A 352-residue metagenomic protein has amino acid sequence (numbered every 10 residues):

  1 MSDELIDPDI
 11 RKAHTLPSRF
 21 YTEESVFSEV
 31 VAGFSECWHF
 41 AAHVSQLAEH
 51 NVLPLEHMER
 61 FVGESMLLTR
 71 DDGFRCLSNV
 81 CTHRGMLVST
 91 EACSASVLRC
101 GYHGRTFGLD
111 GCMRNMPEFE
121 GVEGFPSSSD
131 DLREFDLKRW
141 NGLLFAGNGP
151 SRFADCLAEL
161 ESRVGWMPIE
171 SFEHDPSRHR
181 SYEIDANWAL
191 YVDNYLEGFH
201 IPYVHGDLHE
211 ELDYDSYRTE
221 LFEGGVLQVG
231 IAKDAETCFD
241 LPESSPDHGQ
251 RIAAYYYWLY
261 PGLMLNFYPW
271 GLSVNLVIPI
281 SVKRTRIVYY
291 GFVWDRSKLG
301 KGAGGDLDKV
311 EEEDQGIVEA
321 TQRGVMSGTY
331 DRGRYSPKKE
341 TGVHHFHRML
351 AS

Functional and structural regions predicted by a protein language model:
S2-R19, S171-F172: Short, contiguous pre-domain boundary segments
F20-F61: Non-catalytic accessory segments flanking enzyme active sites
S35-H39, M86, H200: Generic structural signal for secondary-structure transition and capping sites
C37-A41, A48-N51, M116-G121, Y256-P261: Short Pro/Gly-enriched beta-strand edge/turn motifs at strand-loop
A41, V88, M113, L208 (+1 more regions): Short clusters of hydrophobic/aromatic residues that line enzyme substrate/ligand-binding pockets
H43-E49, P126-S127, A253-Y256, Y290: Short linear motifs in intrinsically disordered
L47-P150, A158-E161: Rieske [2Fe-2S] iron-sulfur-binding domain
L67-D71, S78-N79, K138, L143-S352: C-terminal catalytic domain of Rieske-type non-heme iron oxygenases
